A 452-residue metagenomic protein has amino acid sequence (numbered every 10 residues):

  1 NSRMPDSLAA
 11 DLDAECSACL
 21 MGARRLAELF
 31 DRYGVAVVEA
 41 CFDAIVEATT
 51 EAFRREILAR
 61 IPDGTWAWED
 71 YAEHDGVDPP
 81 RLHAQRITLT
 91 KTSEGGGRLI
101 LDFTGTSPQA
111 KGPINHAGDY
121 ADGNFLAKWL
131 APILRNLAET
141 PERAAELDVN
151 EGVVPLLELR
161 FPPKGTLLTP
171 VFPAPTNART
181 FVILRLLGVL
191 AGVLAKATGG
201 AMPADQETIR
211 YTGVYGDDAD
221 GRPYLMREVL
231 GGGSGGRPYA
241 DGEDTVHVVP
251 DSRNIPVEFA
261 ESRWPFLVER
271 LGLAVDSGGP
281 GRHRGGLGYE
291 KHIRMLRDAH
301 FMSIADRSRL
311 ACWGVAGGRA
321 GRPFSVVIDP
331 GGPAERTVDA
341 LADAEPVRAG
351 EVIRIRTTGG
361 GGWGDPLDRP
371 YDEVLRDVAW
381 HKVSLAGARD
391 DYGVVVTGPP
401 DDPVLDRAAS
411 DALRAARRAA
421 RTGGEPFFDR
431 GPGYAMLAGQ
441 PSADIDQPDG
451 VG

Functional and structural regions predicted by a protein language model:
N1-V451: Glycine/proline-enriched, intrinsically flexible loops and inter-domain linkers
